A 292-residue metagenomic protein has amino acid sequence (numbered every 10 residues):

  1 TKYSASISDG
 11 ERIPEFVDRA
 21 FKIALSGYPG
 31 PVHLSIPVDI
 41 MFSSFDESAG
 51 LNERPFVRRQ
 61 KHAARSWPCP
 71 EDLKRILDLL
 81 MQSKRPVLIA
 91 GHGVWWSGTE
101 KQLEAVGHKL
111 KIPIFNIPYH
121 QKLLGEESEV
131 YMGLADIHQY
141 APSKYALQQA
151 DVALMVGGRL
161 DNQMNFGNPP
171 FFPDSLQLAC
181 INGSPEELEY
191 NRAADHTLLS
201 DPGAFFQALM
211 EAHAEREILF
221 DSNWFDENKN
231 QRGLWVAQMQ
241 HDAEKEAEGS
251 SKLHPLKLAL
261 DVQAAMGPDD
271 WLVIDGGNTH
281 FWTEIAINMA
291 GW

Functional and structural regions predicted by a protein language model:
T1-F16, I36-V38, H120-N228: Glycine-rich, acidic loop regions that bind phosphate or pyrophosphate groups
T1-K2, A49-K61, G125-E126, G233-E246 (+1 more regions): Gly-rich Lys/Arg/Thr-decorated short loops/hinges at beta-loop-alpha junctions or inter-strand turns that position
I13-E15, H92-T99, L160, S251-P255: Active-site glycine- and acidic-residue-rich loops that bind and position anionic ligands or nucleotide-like cofactors
D18-I23, A49-L51, E100-K111, N168-P173 (+2 more regions): Short, solvent-exposed amphipathic alpha-helical segments in soluble enzyme and RNA/protein-processing domains
R19, I23-Q82: Conformationally flexible catalytic loops at phosphate/diphosphate-handling active centers
P68-C69, L80-A153, A265-W292: Anionic-ligand anchoring segments at beta-strand to alpha-helix junctions in alpha/beta enzyme folds, i.e., glycine
N230-W292: Active-site diphosphate/adenylate-binding microenvironment
